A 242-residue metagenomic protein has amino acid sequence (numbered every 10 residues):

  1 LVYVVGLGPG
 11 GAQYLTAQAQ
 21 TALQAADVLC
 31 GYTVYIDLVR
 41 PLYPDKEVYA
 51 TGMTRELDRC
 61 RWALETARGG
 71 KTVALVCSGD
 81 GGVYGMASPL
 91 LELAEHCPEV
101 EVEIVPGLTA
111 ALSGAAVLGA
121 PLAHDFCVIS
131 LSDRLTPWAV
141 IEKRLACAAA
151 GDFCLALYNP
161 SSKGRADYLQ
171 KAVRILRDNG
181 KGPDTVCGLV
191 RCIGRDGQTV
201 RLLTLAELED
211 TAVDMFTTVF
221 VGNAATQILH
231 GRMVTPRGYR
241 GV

Functional and structural regions predicted by a protein language model:
L1-Q13, A17-V102, L108, S113 (+1 more regions): Class I S-adenosyl-L-methionine
V2-V4, T72-V73, A150-V242: A contiguous loop/helix-start segment that scaffolds small-molecule binding in enzyme catalytic cores
L7-Y14, L135-W138, R201-L203: Short gly/ser/thr-rich secondary-structure transition/capping motifs
A94-E101, P121, N179-G182: Short helix-capping segments at alpha-helix termini
I104-A115, V128, S132-E142, T235-G241: Conserved beta-alpha
G107, L145, F153: Active-site beta-loop-alpha substructure in enzyme catalytic cores, prototypically the cysteine-centered nucleophile
L118, H124-A149, G164-I175: Anionic-ligand binding region
